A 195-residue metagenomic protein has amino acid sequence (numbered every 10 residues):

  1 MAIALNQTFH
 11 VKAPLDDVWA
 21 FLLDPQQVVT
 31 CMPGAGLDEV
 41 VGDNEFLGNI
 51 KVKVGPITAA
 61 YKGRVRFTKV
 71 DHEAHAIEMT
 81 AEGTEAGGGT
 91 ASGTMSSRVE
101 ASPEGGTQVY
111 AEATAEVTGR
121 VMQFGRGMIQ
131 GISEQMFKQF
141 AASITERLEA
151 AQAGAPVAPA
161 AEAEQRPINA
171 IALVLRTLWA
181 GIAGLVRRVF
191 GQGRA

Functional and structural regions predicted by a protein language model:
M1-E45, K53, A170-A195: Hydrophobic ligand-binding cavity/cleft-lining segments
A2-T8, E45-L47, A60-K62, A76 (+2 more regions): Intrinsic-disorder/low-complexity, polar/charged segments enriched in Ser/Thr/Lys/Arg/Asp/Glu/Gln
T8-H10, K51, R66, R98-E100 (+1 more regions): Generic structural detector for well-ordered beta-strands
V18-L22, V28, F67, A111 (+1 more regions): Hydrophobic pocket/interface hotspot
V40-G83: Glycine-rich portal/gate segments that line the openings of hydrophobic small-molecule binding cavities
K69, E82-G131, P159: Beta-strand/loop substructures that line and gate deep hydrophobic ligand-binding cavities in soluble
R120-V157: A conserved amphipathic terminal alpha-helix motif
E149-T177, R194-A195: Compositionally biased, charge-rich terminal segments
